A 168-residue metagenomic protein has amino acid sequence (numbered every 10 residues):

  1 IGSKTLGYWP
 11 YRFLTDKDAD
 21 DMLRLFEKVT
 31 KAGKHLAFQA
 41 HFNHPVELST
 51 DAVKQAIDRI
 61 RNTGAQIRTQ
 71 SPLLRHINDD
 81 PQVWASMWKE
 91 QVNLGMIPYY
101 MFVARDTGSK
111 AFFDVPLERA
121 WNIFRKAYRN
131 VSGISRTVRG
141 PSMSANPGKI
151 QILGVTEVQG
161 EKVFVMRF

Functional and structural regions predicted by a protein language model:
G2-R119, I123-V131: Conserved AdoMet/S-adenosylmethionine-binding subsite of the radical SAM
A120-F168: C-terminal accessory extensions appended to soluble enzyme cores
